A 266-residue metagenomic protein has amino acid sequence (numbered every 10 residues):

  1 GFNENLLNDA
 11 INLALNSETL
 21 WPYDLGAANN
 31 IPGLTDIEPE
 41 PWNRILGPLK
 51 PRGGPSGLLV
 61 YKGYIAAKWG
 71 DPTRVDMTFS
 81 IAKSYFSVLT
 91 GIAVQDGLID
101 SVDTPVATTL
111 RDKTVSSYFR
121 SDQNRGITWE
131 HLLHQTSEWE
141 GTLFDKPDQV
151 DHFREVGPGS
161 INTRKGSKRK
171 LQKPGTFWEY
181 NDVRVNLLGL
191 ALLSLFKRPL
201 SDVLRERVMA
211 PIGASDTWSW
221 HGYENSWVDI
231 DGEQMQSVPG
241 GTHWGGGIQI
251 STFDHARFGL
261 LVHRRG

Functional and structural regions predicted by a protein language model:
G1-D71, D96-I99, S194, R198: N-terminal leader/targeting segments and the immediately adjacent pre-domain N-terminus
E4-L7, R52-G53, V75-A82, I99 (+6 more regions): Solvent-exposed, acidic/flexible segments
G26-I45, P158-L171, E224-G241: Surface-exposed intrinsically disordered loops and tails
I45-P55, F79, I92-T136: Active-site-adjacent loops and short helices of periplasmic peptidoglycan-processing enzymes
G63, M77-V102, L132, L188-L192 (+1 more regions): Active-site SXXK
P72-T73, R265: A generic structural motif
A107-D112, Y118-T217, F253-A256, L260-R264: Active-site-adjacent helix/loop patches that line small-molecule binding or acyl-intermediate pockets
T176-W178, D202, G222-G266: Penicillin-binding protein/beta-lactamase superfamily catalytic region
